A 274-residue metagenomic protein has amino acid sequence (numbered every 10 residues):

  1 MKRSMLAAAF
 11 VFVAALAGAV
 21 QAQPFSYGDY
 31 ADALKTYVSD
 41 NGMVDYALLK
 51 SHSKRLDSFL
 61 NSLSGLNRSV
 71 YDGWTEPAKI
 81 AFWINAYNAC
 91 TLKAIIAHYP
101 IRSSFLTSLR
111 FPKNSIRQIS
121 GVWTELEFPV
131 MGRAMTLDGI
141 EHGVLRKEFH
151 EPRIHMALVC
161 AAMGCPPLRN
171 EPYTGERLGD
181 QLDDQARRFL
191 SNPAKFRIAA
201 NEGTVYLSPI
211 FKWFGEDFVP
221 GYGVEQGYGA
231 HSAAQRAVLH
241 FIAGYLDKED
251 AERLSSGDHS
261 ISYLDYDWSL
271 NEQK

Functional and structural regions predicted by a protein language model:
M1-S4: Positively charged n-region of N-terminal signal peptides that target proteins for export
L6-A7, Y87: Short amphipathic alpha-helical "recognition" segments used for binding
A7-A15: Bacterial N-terminal signal peptides
A17-P24: Boundary at the C-terminal end of the N-terminal hydrophobic targeting segment
P24-K274: Interaction/scaffold regions that mediate signaling and macromolecular assembly across diverse proteins
